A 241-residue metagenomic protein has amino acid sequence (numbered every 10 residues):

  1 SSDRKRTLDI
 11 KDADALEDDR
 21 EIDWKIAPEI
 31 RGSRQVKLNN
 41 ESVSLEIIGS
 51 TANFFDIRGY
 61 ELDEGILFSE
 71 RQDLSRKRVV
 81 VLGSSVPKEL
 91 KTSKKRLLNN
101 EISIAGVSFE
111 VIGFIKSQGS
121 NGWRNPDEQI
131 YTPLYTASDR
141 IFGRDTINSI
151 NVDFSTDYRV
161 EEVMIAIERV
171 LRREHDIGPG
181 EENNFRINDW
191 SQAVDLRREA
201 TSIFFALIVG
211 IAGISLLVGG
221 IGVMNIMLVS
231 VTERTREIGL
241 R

Functional and structural regions predicted by a protein language model:
S1-E46, N53-D56, E70, E89 (+2 more regions): Hydrophobic, regular-secondary-structure patches
S2-R6, E21, V36-V43, F114-G119 (+3 more regions): Structural beta->alpha junctions
D12-A15, I22, P133-T136, T146 (+5 more regions): Hydrophobic alpha-helical segments typical of transmembrane helices and their membrane-interface/capping positions
N53-F68, R76-G178: Mid-to-C-terminal secondary-structure elements that act as membrane-proximal/extracytoplasmic interface segments
N151, I167, P179-A212: Peri-transmembrane interface segments
R198-R234: Hydrophobic alpha-helical transmembrane segments of multi-pass inner-membrane transport and secretion
I238: Conserved phosphate/oxyanion-binding catalytic-loop motifs
